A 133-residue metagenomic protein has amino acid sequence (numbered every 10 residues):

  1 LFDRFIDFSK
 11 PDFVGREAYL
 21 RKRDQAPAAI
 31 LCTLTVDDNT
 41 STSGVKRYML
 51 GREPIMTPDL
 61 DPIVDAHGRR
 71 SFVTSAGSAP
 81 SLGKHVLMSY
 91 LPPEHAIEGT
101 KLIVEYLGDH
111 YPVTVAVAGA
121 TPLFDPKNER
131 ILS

Functional and structural regions predicted by a protein language model:
L1-S133: Conserved, structured C-terminal
